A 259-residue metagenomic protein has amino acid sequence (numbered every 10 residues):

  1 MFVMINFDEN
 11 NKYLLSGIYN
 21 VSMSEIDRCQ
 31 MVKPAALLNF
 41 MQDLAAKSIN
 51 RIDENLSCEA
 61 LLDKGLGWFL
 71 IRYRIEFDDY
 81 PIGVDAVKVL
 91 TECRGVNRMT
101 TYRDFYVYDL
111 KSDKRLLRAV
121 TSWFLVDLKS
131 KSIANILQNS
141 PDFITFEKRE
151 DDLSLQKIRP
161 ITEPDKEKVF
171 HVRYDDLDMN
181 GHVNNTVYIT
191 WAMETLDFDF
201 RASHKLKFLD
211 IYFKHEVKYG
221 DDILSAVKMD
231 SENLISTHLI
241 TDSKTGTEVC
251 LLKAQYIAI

Functional and structural regions predicted by a protein language model:
F2-L70, R118-V120, D127-K205: Hot-dog-fold acyl-thioester-processing enzymes
M4-G17, E76-I158, V217-Y219, K228-I259: HotDog/MaoC-like acyl-thioester-processing domains
M23-E25, F77-D79, Y174, F213-H215: Short, well-ordered turn and helix-capping elements at secondary-structure junctions
Q30, A60, K64-G83, V87-T91: Active-site-proximal cofactor/substrate-binding loop regions of enzyme domains
I71, T101, K207: Exposed loop/turn and edge beta-strand positions of beta-sandwich/beta-sheet ligand-binding modules
R74-I75, K111, E194-D197: A generic structural signal for solvent-exposed, polar alpha-helical segments
K168-Y256: Acidic/His-leaning functional-site neighborhoods
